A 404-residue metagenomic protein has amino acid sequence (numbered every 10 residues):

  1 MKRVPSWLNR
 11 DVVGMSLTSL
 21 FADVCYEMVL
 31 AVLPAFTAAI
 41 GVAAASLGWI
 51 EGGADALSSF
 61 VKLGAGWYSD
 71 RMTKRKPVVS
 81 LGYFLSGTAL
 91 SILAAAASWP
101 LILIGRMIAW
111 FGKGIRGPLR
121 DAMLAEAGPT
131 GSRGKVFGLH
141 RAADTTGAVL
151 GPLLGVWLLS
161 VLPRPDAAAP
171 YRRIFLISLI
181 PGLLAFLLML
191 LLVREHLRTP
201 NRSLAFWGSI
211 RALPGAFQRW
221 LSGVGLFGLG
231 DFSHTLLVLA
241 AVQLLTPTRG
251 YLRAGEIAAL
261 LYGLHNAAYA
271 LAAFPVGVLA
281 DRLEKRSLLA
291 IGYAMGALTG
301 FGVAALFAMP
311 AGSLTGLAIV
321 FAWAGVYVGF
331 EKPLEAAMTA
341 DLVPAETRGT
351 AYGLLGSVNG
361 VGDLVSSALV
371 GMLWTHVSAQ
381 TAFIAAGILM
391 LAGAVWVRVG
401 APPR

Functional and structural regions predicted by a protein language model:
K2-S58, Q218-A259: Helix-loop boundary and gating motifs at the non-cytosolic
A35-A39, L150-A169, A240-Q243, V365-T381: Transmembrane alpha-helix termini and helix-breaking/packing motifs in multi-pass membrane transporters
D55-L63, A148-V149, N266-F274, G360-L364: Residue-level signature of mid-helix packing/kink "hotspots" within the transmembrane helices of 12-pass Major
V61-K74, L159, A272-K285, W374: Helix-to-loop junctions at the C-terminal end of transmembrane segments in multipass secondary transporters
P77-I92, L179, S287-A305: Structural signature of the two symmetry-related core transmembrane helices
I115-G128, F330-V343: Intracellular juxtamembrane helix-capping segments at the cytosolic ends of symmetry-related transmembrane helices
L179-T199, W396-A401: C-terminal membrane-cytosol helix-exit motif in multi-pass small-molecule transporters
R286-L334: C-terminal transmembrane helical hairpin of 12-TM major facilitator-type secondary transporters
